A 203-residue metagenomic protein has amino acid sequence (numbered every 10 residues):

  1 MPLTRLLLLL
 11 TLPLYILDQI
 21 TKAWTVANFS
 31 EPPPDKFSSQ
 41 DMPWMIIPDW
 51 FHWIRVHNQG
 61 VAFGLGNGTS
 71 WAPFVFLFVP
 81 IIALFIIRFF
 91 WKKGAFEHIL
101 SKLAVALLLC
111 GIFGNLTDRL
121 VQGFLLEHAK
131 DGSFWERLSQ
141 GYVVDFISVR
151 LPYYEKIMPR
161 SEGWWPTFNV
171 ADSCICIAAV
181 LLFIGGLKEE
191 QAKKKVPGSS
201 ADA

Functional and structural regions predicted by a protein language model:
M1-A203: Alpha-helical transmembrane bundles and membrane-interface segments of multipass inner-membrane proteins
